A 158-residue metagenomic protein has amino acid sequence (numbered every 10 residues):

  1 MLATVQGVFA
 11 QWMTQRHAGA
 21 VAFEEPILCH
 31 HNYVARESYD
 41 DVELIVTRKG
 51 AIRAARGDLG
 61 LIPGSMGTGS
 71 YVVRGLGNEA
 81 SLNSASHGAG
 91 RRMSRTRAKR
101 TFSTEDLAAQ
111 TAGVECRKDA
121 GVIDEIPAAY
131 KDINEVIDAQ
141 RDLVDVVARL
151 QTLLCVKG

Functional and structural regions predicted by a protein language model:
M1-G158: Domain-length cofactor-binding catalytic modules of enzymes
